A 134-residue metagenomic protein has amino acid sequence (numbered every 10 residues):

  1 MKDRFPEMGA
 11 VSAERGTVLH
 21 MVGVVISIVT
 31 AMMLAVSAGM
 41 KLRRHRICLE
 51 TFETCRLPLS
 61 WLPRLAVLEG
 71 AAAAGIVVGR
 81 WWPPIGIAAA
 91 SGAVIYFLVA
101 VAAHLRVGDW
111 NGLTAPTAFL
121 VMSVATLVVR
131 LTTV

Functional and structural regions predicted by a protein language model:
K2-V134: Membrane-interface extramembranous regions
